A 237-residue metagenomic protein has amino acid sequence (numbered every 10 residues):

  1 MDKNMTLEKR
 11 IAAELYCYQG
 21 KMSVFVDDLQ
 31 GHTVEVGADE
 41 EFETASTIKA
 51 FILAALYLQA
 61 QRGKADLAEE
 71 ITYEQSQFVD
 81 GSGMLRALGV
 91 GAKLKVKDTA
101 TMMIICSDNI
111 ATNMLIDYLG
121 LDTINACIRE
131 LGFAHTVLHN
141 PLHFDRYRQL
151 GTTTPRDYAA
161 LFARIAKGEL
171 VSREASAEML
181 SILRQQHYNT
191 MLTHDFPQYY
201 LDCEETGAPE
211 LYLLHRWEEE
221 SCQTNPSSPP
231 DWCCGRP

Functional and structural regions predicted by a protein language model:
M1-E43: Beta-lactamase-like hydrolase cores
K21, M114-L170: Mid-domain, small-residue-enriched loop/turn segments at the edges of structured enzyme/sensor domains
E43-I71: Active-site SXXK
A50, Q149-R184, E220-P237: Active-site-proximal alpha-helical segments within enzyme catalytic domains
R62-A87: Short, glycine/proline-biased beta-turn/loop segments that scaffold the active-site neighborhood
V79-N113, G151: Conserved catalytic neighborhood of penicillin-recognizing serine enzymes
A163-L211: Conserved active-site loop region of the serine DD-peptidase/beta-lactamase
L192-P237: Short, Gly/Ser/Thr-enriched beta-strand-loop segments that form substrate-interacting elements of hydrolase/peptidase
